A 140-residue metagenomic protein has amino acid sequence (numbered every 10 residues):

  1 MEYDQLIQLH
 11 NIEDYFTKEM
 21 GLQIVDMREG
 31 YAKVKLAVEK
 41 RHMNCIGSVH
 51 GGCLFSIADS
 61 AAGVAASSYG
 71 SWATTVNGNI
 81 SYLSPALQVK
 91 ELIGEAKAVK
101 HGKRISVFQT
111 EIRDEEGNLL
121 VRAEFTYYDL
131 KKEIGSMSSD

Functional and structural regions predicted by a protein language model:
M1-D140: Terminal targeting signals and extreme-terminal segments of soluble enzymes
